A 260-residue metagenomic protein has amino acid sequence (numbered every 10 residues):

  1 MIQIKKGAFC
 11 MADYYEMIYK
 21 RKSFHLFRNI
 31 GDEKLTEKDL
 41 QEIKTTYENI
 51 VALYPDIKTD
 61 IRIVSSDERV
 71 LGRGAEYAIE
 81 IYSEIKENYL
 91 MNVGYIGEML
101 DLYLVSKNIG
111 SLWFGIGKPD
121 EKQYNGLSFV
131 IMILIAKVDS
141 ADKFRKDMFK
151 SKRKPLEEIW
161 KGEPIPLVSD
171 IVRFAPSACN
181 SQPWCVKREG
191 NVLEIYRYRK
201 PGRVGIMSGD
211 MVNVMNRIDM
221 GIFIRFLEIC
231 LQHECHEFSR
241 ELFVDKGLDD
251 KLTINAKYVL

Functional and structural regions predicted by a protein language model:
I2-L260: Acidic, surface-exposed loops and disordered segments
